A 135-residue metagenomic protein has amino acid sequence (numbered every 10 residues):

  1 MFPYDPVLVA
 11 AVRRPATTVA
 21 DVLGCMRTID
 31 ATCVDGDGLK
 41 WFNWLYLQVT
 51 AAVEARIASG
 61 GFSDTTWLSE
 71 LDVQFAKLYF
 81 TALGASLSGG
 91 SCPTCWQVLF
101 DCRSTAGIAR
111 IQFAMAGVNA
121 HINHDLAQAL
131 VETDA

Functional and structural regions predicted by a protein language model:
M1-E70, K77, A82: Leu/Val/Ala/Ile-rich N-terminal alpha-helices, chiefly Sec-type signal peptides and the beginnings
Y46-D134: Long acidic/polar interaction regions in large eukaryotic complex-forming proteins
